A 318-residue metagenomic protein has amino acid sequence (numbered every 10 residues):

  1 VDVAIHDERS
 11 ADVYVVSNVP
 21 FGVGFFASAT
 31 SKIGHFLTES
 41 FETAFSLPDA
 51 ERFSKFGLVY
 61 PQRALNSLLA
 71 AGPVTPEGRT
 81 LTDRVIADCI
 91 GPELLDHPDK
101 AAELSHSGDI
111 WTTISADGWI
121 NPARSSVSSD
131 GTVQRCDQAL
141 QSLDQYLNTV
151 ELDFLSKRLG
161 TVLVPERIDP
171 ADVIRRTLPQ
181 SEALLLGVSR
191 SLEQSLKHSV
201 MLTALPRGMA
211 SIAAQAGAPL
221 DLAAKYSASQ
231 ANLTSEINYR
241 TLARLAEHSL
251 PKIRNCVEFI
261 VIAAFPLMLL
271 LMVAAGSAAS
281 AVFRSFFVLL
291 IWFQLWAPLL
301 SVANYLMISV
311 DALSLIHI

Functional and structural regions predicted by a protein language model:
V1-D2, A243, P298-S301: Membrane-anchoring signal-anchor transmembrane alpha-helices and their immediate flanking context
V1-V188: N-terminal extracellular/luminal ectodomains immediately following the signal peptide in secreted and single-pass
D2-V15, A279-S280, V302-S314: Juxtamembrane/interface segments at transmembrane-helix termini
L163-L250, N255: Membrane-proximal, non-transmembrane alpha-helical segments
E247-S280, L295: Core alpha-helical transmembrane segments of integral membrane proteins
A279-I291: Alpha-helical transmembrane segments and their helix-start/interface "positive-inside/aromatic belt" motifs in integral
L289-S309: Hydrophobic alpha-helical membrane-insertion segments
I316-I318: Conserved small/polar residues in nucleotide/adenosyl-binding loops
